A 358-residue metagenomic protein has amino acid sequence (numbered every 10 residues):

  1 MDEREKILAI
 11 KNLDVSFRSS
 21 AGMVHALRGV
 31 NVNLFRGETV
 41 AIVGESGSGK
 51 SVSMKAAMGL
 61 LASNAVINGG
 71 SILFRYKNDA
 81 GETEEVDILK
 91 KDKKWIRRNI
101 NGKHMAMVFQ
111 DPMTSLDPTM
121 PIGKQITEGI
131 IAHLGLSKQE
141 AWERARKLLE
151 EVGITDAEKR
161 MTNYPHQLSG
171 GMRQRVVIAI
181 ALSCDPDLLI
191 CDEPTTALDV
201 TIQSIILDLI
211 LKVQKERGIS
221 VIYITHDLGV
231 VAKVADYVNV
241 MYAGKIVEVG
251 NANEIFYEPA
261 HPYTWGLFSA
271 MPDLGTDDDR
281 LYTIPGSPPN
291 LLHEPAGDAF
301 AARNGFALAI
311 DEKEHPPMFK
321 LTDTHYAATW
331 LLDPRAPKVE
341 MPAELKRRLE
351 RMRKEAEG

Functional and structural regions predicted by a protein language model:
R4-K6, G81-E85, E158, N251-E357: Short catalytic/signature loops enriched in Gly
R18, S71-N99, I255: ABC ATPase NBD Q-loop/coupling interface
V43-E45: The feature captures the beta-strand-to-loop junction immediately N-terminal to the Walker
G59, I190-P194, L198-R280: P-loop NTP-binding/switch modules centered on Walker-like glycine-rich loops
E140-K159, F268: Conserved ABC ATPase "signature" region
S183-D187: A short, proline-enriched helix->beta-strand linker immediately N-terminal to the Walker B motif in ABC-type P-loop
